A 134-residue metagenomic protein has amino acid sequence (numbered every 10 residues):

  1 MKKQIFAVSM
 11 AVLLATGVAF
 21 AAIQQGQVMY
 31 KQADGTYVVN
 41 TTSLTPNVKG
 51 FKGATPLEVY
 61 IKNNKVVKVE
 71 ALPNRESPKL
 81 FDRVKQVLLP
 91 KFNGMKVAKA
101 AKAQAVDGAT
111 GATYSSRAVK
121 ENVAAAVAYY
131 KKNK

Functional and structural regions predicted by a protein language model:
I5-A7, G17-R117, E121-K134: Flexible, solvent-exposed loop/hinge segments and secondary-structure transition points
A11-L13: Repetitive helical segments and hydrophobic/amphipathic motifs
